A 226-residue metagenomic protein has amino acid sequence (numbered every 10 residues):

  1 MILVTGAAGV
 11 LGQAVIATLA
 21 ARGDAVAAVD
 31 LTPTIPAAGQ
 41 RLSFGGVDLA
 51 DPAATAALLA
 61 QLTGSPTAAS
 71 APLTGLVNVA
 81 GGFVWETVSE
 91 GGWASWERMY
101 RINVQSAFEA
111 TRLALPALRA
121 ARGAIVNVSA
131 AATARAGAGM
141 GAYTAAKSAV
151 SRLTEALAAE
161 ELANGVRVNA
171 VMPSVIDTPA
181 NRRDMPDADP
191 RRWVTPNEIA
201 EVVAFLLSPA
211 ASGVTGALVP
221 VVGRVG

Functional and structural regions predicted by a protein language model:
V79-W85: Conserved NAD(P)H cofactor-binding loop of Rossmann-fold oxidoreductase domains
T87-V88, S95-E97: Substrate-binding pocket helix/loop in short-chain dehydrogenase/reductase
G91, A136-T144, A156, N181: Active-site loop-to-helix junction immediately N-terminal to the catalytic Tyr of the SDR YXXXK motif in Rossmann-fold
T111, A146: Active-site helix of classical SDR
A130: Residue(s) in the substrate-gating loop at a strand-loop-helix junction that position the organic substrate next
R135, A156-V166, S212: Active-site-adjacent segment of SDR/Rossmann-fold oxidoreductases
A163, A170, T178, D187-G226: C-terminal helical subdomain
